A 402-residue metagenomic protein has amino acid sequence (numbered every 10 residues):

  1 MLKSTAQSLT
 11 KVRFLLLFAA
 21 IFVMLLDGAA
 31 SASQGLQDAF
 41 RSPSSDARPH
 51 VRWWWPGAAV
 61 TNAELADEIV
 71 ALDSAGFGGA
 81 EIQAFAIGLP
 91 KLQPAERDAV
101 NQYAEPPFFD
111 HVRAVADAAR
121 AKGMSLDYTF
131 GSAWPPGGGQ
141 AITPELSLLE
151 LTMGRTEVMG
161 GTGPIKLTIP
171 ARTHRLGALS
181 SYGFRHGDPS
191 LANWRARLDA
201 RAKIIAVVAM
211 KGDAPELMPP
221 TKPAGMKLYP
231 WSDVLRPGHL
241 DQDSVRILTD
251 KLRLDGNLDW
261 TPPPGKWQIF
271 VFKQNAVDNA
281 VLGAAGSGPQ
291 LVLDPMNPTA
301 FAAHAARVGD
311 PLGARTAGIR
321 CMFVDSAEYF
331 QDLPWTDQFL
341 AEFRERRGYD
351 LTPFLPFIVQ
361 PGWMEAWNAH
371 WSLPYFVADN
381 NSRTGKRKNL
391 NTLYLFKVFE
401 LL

Functional and structural regions predicted by a protein language model:
L2-L16: Bacterial N-terminal signal peptides that target proteins for export
L9-T10, F18, A66, F109: Generic hydrophobic-segment detector
K11-V12, M24, H111: Residues at the start of alpha-helices and the adjacent loop-to-helix junctions
L15-D27: Bacterial N-terminal signal peptides
G28-A32: Sec/Tat signal peptide C-region and signal peptidase I cleavage site
S33-P43, R48-H50, G57-V60, E64-D67 (+3 more regions): Mature extracytoplasmic enzyme cores
A84-R97: Glycine-rich, proline-tolerant flexible connector loops at the mouths of alpha/beta enzymes
